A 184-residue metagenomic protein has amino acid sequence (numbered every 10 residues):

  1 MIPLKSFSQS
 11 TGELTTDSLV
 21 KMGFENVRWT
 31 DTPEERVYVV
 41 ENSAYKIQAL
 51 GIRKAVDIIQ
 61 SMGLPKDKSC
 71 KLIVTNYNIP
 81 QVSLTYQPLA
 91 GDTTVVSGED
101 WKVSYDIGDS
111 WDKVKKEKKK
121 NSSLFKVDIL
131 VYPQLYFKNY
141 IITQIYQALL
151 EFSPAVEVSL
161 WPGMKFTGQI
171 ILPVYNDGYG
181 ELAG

Functional and structural regions predicted by a protein language model:
S6-S10: Boundary at the C-terminal end of the N-terminal hydrophobic targeting segment
G12-S18, N76-T93: Bimodal "functional hotspot" detector
L14-T16, V20-M22, R53-I58: N-terminal post-signal-peptidase region of extra-cytosolic proteins
T16-V39: Short edge beta-strands and adjacent turn/loop segments
V27, C70, T94-V96: Hydrophobic residues within beta-strands of alpha/beta enzymes
E35-L84, G108-G184: Transmembrane beta-barrel domains of bacterial outer-membrane proteins
G91-E117: Polar, low-hydrophobicity, Gly/Ser/Thr/Asn/Asp-enriched low-complexity stretches outside signal peptides
